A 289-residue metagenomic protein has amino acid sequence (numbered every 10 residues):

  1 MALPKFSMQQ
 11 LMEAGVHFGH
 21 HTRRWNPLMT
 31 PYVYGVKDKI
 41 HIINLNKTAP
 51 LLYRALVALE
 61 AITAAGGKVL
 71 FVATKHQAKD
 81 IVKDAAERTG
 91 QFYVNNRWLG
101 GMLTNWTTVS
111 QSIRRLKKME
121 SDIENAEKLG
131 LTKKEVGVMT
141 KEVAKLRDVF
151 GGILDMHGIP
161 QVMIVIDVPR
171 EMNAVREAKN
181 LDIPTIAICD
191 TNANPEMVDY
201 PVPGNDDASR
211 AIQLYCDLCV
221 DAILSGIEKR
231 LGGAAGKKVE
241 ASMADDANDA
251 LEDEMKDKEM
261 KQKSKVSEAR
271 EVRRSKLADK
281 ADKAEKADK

Functional and structural regions predicted by a protein language model:
M1-K5, K229-K289: Intrinsically disordered, compositionally biased charged tails
A2-K68, T74-K75, K79-I123, K133-V136 (+3 more regions): N-terminal cationic and glycine-rich segments that engage phosphates or anionic surfaces
Q10, T22-R24, E60-I62, A85 (+6 more regions): Replace "in large, NTP-powered and nucleic-acid-processing enzymes" with "in large, NTP-powered factors and other
G15, F71, M163, Y215: Residue-level signature of catalytic and energy-coupling elements of molecular machines, predominantly ATP/GTP-dependent
H17, K75-A78, W98-L103, V168-M172 (+3 more regions): Conserved nucleotide-binding/hydrolysis micro-motifs of P-loop NTPases
V69-L70, F92-N95, I164, P184-C189 (+1 more regions): Short hydrophobic alpha-helical runs that function as membrane-insertion/retention elements
K133-I186, D190: Extended, charged alpha-helical interaction scaffolds
N173-V239: Short glycine/threonine-rich loop/turn motifs
